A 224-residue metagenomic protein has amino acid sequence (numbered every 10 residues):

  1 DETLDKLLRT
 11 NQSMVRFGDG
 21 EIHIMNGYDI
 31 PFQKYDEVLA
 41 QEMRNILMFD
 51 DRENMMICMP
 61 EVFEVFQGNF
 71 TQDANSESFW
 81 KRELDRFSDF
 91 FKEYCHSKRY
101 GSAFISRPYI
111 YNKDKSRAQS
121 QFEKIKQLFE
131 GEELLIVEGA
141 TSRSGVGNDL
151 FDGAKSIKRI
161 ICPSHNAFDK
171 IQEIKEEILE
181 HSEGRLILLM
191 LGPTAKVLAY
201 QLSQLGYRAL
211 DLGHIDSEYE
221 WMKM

Functional and structural regions predicted by a protein language model:
D1-L150: Electropositive, gly/pro-rich neighborhoods at or near active sites that engage anionic ligands
V38-L47, D169-E180, T194: A short, acidic, amphipathic alpha-helical segment used as a generic capping/interface helix at domain edges
N69, V146-G147, L198-Y200, W221: Short glycine-/acidic-enriched loop or helix-start segments at secondary-structure transitions that form or flank
I136-G184: A mid-sequence, solvent-exposed acidic-amphipathic segment
L150-G153, L179-E180, Y200-L210: Short, surface-exposed basic-aromatic patches at helix termini and helix-loop junctions that form
I161-D169, G206-M224: Short, flexible loop segments at boundaries between secondary-structure elements
